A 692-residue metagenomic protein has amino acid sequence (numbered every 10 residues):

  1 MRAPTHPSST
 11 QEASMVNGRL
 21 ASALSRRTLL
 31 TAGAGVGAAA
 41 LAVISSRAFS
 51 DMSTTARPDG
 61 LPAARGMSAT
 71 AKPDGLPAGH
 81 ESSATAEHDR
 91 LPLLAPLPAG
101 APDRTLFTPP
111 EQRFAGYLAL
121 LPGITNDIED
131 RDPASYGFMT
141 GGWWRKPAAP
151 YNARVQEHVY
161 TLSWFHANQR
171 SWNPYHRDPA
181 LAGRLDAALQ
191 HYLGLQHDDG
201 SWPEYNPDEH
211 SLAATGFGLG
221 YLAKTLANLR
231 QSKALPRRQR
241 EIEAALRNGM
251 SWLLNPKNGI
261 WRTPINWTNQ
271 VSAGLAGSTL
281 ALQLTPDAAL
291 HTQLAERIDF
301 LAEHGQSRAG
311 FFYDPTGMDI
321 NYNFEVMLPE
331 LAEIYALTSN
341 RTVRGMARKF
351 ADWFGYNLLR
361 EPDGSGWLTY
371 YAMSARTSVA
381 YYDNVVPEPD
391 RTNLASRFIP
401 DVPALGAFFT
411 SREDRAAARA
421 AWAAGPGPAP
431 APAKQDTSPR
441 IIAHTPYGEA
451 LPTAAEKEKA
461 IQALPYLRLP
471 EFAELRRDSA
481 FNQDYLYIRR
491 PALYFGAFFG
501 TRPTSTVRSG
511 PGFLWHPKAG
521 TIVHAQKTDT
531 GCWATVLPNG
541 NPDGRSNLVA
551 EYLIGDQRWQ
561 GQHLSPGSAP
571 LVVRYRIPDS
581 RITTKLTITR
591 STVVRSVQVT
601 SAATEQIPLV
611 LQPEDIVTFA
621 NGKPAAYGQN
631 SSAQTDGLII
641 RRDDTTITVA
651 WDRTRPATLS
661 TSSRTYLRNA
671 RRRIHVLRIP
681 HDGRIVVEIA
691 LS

Functional and structural regions predicted by a protein language model:
M1-L24, G37-A40: N-terminal secretory signal peptides
S22-A23, T28, V43-T108: C-terminal segment of N-terminal export signals and the immediately downstream linker at the start of the mature
T31, G35-V43, A84-Y160, W164 (+2 more regions): Low-complexity, Ser/Thr/Pro/Gly-enriched N-terminal "stalk/linker" regions
A34, D299, A351-D352: Short amphipathic alpha-helical surface patches that mediate protein-protein
R57, H197, Q306-S307, L359-E361: Acidic surface patches and DE-rich sequence motifs
P147-T338: Aromatic-lined, polymer-binding surfaces characteristic of secreted/periplasmic polysaccharide-degrading enzymes
R341-T645, A650, A657: Extended polysaccharide-engagement surfaces of secreted carbohydrate-active enzymes
D643-S692: Beta-strand-rich recognition/accessory modules
